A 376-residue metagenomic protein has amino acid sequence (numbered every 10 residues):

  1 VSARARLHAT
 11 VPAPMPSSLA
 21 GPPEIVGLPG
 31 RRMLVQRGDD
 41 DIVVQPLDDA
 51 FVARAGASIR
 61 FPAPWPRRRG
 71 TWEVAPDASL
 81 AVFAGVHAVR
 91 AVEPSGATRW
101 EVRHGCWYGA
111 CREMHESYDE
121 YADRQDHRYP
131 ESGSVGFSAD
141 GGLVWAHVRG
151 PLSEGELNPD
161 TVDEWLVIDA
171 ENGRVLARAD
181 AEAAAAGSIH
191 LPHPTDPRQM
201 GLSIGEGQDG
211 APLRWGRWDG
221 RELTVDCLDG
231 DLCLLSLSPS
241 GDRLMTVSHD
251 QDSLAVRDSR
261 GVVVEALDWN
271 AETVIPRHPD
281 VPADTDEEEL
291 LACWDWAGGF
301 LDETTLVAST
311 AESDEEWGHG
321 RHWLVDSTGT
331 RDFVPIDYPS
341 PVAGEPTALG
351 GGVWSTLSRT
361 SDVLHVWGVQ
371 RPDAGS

Functional and structural regions predicted by a protein language model:
V1-G21, V52-W65, T98-C106, L176-A179 (+4 more regions): Aromatic (tryptophan-biased) beta-strands that constitute blades/sheets of beta-rich domains
P14-P29, I59-A78, C106-S138, D180-T195 (+3 more regions): Repeated scaffold domains used in trafficking and secretory/extracellular systems, primarily beta-propellers
E24-V44, E73-A91, G142-N158, D196-Q208 (+4 more regions): Short beta-strand elements that form the blades of beta-propeller/WD-repeat-like and other beta-sheet-rich scaffold
L34-I59, A88, V92-A97, E101-H104: Beta-propeller domains
R128-P130, V135-L228: Solenoidal tandem-repeat scaffolds enriched in leucines and small polar residues
D160-G173, R214-W218, D258-V262, H319-G329 (+1 more regions): Beta-propeller blade signature
R214, L301-S376: C-terminal closing repeat unit and adjoining cap/tail of repeat-based domains
V247-L254, D268-S327: Loop/turn-rich, solvent-exposed surfaces of beta-rich toroidal or solenoidal domains
